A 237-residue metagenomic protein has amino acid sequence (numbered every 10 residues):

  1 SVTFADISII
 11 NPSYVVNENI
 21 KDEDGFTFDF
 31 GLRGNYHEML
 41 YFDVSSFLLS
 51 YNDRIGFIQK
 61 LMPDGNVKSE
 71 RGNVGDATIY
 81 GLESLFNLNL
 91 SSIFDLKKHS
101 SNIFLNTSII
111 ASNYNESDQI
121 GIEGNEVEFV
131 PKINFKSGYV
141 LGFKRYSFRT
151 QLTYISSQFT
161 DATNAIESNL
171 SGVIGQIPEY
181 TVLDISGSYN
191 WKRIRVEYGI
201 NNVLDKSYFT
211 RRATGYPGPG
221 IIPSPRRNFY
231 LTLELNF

Functional and structural regions predicted by a protein language model:
V2-I10, R54-L61, K97-K98, I110-E123 (+2 more regions): Outer-membrane beta-barrel translocator domains and adjoining extracellular loop/strand segments of Gram-negative
T3, N19-E70, T78-Y80, N87: Membrane-embedded beta-barrel scaffold of Gram-negative outer-membrane proteins
S13-E18, T27, V67-V74, Q119-E126 (+2 more regions): Extracellular loop and loop/strand-boundary signature of outer-membrane beta-barrel proteins
V15, G25-D29, M39-Y41, A77-L85 (+4 more regions): Transmembrane beta-barrel architecture of outer-membrane proteins
H37, G142-K144, N190-K192: Short strand-coil-strand connectors
S45, L170-I177, L183-S186: Short, glycine/charged-rich beta-strand-loop motifs at protein surfaces that mediate ligand recognition and catalysis
S46-Y51, K68-T163, L204, T232-E234: Gram-negative outer-membrane beta-barrel transporters
S50-N52, S91, S101-I103, Y154-I166 (+1 more regions): C-terminal beta-signal and adjacent terminal beta-strands/loops of Gram-negative outer-membrane beta-barrel proteins
